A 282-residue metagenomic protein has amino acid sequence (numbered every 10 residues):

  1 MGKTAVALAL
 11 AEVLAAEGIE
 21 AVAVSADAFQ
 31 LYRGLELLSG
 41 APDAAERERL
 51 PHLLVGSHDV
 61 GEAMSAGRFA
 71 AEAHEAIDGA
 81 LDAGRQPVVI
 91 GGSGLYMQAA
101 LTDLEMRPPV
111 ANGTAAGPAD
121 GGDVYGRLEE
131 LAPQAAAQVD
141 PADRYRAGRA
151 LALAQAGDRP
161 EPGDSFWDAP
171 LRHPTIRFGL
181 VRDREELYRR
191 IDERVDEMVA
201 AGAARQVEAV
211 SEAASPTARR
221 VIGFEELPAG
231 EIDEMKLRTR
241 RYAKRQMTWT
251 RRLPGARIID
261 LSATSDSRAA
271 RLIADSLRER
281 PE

Functional and structural regions predicted by a protein language model:
M1-E282: Phosphate/pyrophosphate-binding catalytic cores of soluble transferases and nucleic-acid-acting enzymes
